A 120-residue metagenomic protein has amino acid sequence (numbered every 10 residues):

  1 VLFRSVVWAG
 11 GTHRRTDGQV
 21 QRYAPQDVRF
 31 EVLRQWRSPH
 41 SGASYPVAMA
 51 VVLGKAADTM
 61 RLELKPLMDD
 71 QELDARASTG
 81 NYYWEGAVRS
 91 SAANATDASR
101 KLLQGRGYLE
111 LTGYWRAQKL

Functional and structural regions predicted by a protein language model:
V1-L120: Structured soluble/peripheral alpha/beta segments that form catalytic or ligand/cofactor-binding pockets
